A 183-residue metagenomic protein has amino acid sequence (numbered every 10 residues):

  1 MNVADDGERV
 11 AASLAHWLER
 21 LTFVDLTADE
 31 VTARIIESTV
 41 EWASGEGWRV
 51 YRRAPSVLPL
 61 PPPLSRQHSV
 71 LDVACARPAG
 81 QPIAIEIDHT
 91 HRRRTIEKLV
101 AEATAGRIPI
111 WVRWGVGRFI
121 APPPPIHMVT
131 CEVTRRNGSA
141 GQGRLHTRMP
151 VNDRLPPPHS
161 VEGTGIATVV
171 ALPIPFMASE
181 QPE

Functional and structural regions predicted by a protein language model:
M1-V24: S-adenosyl-L-methionine
H16, H68, H89-H91, H127 (+2 more regions): Histidine (H) residue identity feature
H16, L21-T32, E37, E41-A79: Active-site metal-binding core of divalent-cation-utilizing nuclease and nuclease-like domains
P63-R66, E97-V100, P124, G141-R144: Surface-exposed beta-strand edges and their flanking turn/coil or helix-capping segments
P82-T134: Catalytic cores of nucleic-acid endonucleases
W114-E183: Domain-level recognition of nuclease-like catalytic cores that cleave nucleotide substrates
